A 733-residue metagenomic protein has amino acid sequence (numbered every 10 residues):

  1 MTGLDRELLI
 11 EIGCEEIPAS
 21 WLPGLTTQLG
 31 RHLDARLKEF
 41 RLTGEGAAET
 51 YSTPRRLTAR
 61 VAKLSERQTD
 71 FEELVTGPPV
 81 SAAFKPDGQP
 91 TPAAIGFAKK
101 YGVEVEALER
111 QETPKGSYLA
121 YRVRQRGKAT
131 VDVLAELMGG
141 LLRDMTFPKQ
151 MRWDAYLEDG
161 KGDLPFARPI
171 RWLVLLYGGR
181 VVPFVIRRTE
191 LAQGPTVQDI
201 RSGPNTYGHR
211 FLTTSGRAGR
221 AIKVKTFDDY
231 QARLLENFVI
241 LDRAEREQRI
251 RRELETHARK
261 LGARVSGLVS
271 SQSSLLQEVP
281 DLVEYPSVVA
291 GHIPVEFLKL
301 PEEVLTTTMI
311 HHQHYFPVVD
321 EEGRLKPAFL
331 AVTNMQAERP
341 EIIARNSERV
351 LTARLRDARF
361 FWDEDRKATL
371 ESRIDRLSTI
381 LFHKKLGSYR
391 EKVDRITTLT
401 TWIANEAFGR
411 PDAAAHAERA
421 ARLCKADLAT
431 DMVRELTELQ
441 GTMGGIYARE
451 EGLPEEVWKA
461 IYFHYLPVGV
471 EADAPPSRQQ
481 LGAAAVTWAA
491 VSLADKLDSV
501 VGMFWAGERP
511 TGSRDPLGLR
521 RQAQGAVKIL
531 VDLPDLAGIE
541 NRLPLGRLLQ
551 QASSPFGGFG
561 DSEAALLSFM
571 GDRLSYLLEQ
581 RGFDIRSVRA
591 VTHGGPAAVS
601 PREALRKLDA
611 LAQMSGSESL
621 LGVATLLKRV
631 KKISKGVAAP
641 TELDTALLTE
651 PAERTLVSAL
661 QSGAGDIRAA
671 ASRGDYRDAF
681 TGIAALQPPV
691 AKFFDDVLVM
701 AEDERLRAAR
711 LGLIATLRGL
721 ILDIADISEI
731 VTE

Functional and structural regions predicted by a protein language model:
M1-E733: Amphipathic alpha-helical "coupling" segments that flank catalytic cores
